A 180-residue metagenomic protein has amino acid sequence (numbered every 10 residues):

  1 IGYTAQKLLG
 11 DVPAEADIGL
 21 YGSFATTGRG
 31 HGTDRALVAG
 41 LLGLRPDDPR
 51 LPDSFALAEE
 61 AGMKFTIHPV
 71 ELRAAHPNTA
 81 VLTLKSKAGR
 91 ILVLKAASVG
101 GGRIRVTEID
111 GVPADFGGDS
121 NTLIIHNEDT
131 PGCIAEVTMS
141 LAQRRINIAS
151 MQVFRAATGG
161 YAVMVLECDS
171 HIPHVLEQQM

Functional and structural regions predicted by a protein language model:
I1-L9, I134: Alpha-helical support elements that line or immediately flank enzyme active sites and cofactor-binding pockets
K7-D11, L37-A39: A glycine- and small-aliphatic-rich helix-loop capping segment at beta-alpha/alpha-beta transitions that lines
G10, E59-M63, A142-I148: Short secondary-structure junctions
D17-K64: A structural-propensity feature for long, helix-poor, extended segments
Y21-S23, V70, V153-A156: Short, ordered loop/turn segments at secondary-structure junctions
R29, R50, R90, L94-M180: A conserved regulatory-domain signal marking ACT and ACT-like small-molecule sensing domains and adjacent regulatory
D34-V38, V81, K85, G159-S170: Short basic, glycine-rich beta-strand/loop surfaces that mediate nucleic-acid
L44-I91: Contiguous domain-boundary segments centered on the initiation and propagation of an alpha-helix
